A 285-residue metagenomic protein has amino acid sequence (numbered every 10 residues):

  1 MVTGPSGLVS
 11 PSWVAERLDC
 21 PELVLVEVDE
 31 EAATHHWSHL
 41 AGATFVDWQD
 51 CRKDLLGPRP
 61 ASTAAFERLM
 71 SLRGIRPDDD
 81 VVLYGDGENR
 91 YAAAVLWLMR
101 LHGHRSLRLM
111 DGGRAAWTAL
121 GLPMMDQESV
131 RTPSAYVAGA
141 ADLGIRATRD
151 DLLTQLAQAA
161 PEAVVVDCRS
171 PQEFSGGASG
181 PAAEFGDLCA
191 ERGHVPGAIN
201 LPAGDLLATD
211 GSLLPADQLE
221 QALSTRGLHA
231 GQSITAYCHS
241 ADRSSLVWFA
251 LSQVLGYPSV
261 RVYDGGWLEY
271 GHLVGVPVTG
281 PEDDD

Functional and structural regions predicted by a protein language model:
M1-A33, R114-E191, V276-T279, D285: Flexible, polar/low-complexity N-terminal or interdomain linker segments that lie immediately upstream of folded
T3, D54, P60-A160, G177-A178 (+3 more regions): Thiolate-centered catalytic microenvironments shared by cysteine-dependent enzyme domains
T3, P258-D285: Extended hydrophobic/aromatic segments used for targeting, binding, or gating
C20-V24, R105-S106, E162-A163, S233-I234 (+1 more regions): Short active-site oxyanion
D29, Q49, R169, G204 (+1 more regions): Anionic group-transfer/hydrolysis microenvironments
T34-L40: Short loop/helix-cap segments at secondary-structure boundaries that form the rim of catalytic
D50-D80, I199-S233: Helix-loop module immediately N-terminal to the HCX5R catalytic loop in PTP-like cysteine phosphatase domains
